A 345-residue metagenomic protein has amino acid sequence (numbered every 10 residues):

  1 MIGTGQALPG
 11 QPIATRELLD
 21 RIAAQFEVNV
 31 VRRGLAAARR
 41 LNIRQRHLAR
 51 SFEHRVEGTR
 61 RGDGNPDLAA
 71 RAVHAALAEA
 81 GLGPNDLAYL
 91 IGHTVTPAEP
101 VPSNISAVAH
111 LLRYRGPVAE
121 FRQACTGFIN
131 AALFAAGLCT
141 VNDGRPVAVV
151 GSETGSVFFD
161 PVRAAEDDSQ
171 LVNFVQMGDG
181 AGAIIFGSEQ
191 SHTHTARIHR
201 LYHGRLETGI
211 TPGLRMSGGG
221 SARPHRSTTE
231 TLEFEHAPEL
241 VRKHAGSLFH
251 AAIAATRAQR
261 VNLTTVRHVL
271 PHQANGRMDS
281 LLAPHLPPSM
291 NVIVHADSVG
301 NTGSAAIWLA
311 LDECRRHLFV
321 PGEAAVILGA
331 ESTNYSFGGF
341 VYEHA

Functional and structural regions predicted by a protein language model:
M1, A37, A76, L87-L90 (+6 more regions): Buried hydrophobic positions in well-ordered alpha/beta secondary-structure cores of metabolic enzymes
M1-G62, R163-E239, E343-A345: Condensing-enzyme catalytic core mediating Claisen C-C bond formation in acyl metabolism
I2-G5, R122, V147-E153, F186 (+1 more regions): Short beta-strand segments
P12-I13, V101-S103, L133, F158-A164 (+1 more regions): Short acidic, glycine/serine/threonine-rich loops at helix termini
L48, F52-R71, A119-T126, N173-V175 (+4 more regions): Active-site pocket-shaping loop/turn-to-helix segments
V56-A124, A258-D279: Conserved beta-ketoacyl condensing-enzyme motif
T96-P97, A107-V141, A245-H250, R267-A345: Claisen-condensing/thiolase-fold acyl-transfer catalytic domains that form or cleave C-C bonds in fatty acid
T140-G180: Flexible, glycine-rich active-site loops centered on histidine and acidic residues that chelate a metal or position
